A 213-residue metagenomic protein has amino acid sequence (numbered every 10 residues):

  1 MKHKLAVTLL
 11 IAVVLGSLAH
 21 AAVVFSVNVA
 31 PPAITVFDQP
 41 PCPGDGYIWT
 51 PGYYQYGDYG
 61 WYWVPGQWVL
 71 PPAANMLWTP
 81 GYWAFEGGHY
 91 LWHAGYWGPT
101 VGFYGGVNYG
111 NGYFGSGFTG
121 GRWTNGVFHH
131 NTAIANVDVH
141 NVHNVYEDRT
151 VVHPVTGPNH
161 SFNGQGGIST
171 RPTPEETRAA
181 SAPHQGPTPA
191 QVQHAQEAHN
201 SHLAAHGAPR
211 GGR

Functional and structural regions predicted by a protein language model:
M1-V7: Bacterial N-terminal signal peptides that target proteins for export
K2, L18, A22-S26, V69-R213: Low-complexity, repeat-rich tail regions
K2, S17-G60, A73, V101: Extended non-catalytic interaction/regulatory regions in multidomain proteins
T8-G16: Bacterial N-terminal signal peptides
L10, D38-P40, Q67, V107: Residues embedded in well-ordered secondary-structure elements
W63: Short catalytic-loop micro-motif centered on adjacent basic/acidic residues
